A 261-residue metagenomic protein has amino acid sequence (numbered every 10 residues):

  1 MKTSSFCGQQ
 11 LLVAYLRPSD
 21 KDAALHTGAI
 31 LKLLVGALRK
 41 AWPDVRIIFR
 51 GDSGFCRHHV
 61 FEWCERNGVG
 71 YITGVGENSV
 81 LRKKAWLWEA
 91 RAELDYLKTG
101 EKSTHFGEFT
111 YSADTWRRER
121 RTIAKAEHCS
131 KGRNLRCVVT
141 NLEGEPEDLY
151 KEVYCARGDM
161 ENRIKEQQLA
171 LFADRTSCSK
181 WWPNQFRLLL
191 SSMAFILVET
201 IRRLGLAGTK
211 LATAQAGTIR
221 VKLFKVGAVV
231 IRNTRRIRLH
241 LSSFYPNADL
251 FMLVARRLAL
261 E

Functional and structural regions predicted by a protein language model:
M1-W42: Electropositive, glycine- and tryptophan-enriched low-complexity nucleic-acid-binding patches
Q9, R46-C56, Y71, V138 (+3 more regions): Short, conserved catalytic/metal-binding motifs centered on acidic residues
S19, G54, G76-N78: Active-site beta-loop-alpha junctions enriched in small/polar residues
R57-E62, R82-W86: A short acidic (Asp/Glu
F61-G70: Short, surface-exposed basic-aromatic patches at helix termini and helix-loop junctions that form
G70-F172, A228, R256-E261: An anionic, glycine-rich sequence signature occurring as long contiguous blocks
L149-F186, L190-R202: Short amphipathic alpha-helical "interface-anchor" segments enriched in bulky aromatics
L197-E261: A short, flexible helix-boundary coil/loop motif
